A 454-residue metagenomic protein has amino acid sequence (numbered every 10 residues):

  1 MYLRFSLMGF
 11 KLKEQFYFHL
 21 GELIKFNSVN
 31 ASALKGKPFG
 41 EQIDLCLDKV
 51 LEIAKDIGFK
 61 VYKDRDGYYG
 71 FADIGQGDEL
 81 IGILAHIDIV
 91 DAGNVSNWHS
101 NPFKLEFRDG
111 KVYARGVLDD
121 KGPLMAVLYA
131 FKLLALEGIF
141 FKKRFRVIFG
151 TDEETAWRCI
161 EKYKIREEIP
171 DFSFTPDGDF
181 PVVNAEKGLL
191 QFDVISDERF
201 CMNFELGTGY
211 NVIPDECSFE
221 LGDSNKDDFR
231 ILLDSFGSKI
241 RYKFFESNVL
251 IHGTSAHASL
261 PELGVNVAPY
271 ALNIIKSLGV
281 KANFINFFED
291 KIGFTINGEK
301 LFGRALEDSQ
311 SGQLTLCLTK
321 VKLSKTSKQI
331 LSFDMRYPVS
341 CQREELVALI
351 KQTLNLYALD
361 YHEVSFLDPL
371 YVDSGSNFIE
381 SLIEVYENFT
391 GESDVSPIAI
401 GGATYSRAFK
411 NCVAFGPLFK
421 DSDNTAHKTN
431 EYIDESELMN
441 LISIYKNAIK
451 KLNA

Functional and structural regions predicted by a protein language model:
Y2-A85, I89-G93, I330-S332, L346 (+1 more regions): N-terminal helical capping/dimerization or prosegment-like subdomains of hydrolases acting on amide or phosphate bonds
L12-Q15, H19-F26, K49-I57, L133 (+7 more regions): Generic non-transmembrane alpha-helical segments
V61-R65, Y242-F244, L318, I398: Short beta-strand
L80-F149, T155, T429-N440: Active-site metal-coordination/substrate-binding segment of hydrolases, especially metallo-dependent peptidases
E154, I160-P338: Midchain, well-structured core segments that form catalytic/ion-binding scaffolds
S259-K325, R336-C341, E345-A348, D360-A454: An extended, acidic, His-containing surface patch that forms the Zn2+-binding/catalytic region of metallohydrolases
